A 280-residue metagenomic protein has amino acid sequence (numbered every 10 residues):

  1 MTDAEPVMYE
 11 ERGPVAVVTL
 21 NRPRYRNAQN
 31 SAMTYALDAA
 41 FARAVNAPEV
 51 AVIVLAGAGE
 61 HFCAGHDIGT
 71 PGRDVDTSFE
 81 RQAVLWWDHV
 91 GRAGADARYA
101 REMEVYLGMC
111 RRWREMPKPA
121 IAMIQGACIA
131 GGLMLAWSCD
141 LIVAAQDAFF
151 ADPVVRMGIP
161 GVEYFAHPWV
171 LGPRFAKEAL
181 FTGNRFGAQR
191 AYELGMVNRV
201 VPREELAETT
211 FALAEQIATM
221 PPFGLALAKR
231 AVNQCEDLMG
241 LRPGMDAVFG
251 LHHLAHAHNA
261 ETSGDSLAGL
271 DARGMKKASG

Functional and structural regions predicted by a protein language model:
M1-E60, G72-D74: Conserved CoA-thioester-binding segment of acyl-CoA-metabolizing enzymes
M1-G13, F62, T70, D74 (+5 more regions): C-terminal alpha-helix plus adjacent terminal tail
V18, R22, A36-L37, L55 (+5 more regions): Terminal peptide-recognition signature
Y25, G57-G108: Glycine- (often His-adjacent) and acidic-residue-rich active-site loop that binds/positions the CoA thioester
A32-A36, V105, R112, T209 (+3 more regions): Charged catalytic carboxylate motif
T34-A36, G69-R73, P153, P160-G161: Glycine-rich, phosphate-binding/catalytic loops in enzymes
R111-L225: Crotonase-fold acyl-CoA enzyme core
